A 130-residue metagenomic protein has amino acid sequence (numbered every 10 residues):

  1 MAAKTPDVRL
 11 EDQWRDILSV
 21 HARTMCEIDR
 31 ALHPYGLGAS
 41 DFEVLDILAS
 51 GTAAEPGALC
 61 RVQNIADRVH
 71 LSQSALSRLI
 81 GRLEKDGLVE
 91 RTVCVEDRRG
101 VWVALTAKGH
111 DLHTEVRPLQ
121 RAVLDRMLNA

Functional and structural regions predicted by a protein language model:
M1-Y35, D86-L88: N-terminal leader segment of winged-helix/HTH proteins
P6-R9, L37-A39, L105, A130: Alpha-helical hairpin
W14, L18, A22, H70 (+1 more regions): Short amphipathic alpha-helical segments with heptad-repeat character
M25, G81-A130: Charged, amphipathic alpha-helical coiled-coil/dimerization segments
C26-S72: N-terminal helix-turn-helix DNA-binding core of bacterial DNA-binding proteins
V62, I80-G81: Short, hydrophobic-biased segments on the C-terminal half of alpha helices that form "recognition helices"
